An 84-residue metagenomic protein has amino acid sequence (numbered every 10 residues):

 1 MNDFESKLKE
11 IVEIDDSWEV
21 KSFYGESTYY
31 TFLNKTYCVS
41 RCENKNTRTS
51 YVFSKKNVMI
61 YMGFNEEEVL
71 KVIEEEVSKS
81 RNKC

Functional and structural regions predicted by a protein language model:
M1-D3, I14, T47, Y51 (+1 more regions): Intrinsic disorder/low-complexity segments
M1-L33, M59: Negatively charged, low-complexity tracts enriched in Asp/Glu with abundant Ser/Thr
K7-I11, E68, V72, E76: Charge-rich, solvent-exposed alpha-helical interaction surfaces
V12-E13, K21, T31, R41-E43 (+3 more regions): Intrinsic disorder/low-complexity signature
Y37-E68: Intrinsically disordered, low-complexity regulatory segments enriched in Ser/Thr/Pro and charged residues
S78-C84: Short acidic DE-rich linear segments
